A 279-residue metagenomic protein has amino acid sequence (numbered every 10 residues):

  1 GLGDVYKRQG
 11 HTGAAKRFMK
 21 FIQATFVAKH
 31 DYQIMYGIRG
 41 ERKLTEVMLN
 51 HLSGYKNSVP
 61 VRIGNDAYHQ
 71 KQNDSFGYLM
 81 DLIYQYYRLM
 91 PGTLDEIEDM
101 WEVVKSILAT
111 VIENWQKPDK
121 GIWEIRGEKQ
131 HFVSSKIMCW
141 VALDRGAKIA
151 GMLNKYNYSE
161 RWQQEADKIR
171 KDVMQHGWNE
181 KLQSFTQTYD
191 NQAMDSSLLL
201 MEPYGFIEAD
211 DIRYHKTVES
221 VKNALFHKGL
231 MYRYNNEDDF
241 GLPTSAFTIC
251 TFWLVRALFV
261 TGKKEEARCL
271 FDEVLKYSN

Functional and structural regions predicted by a protein language model:
G1, Y32-Q70, S106-D119, D167-T248 (+1 more regions): Extended glycan-interaction surfaces of carbohydrate-active proteins
L2-Y6: Short, small-residue-biased leader/transition segments that mark boundaries at the very start of proteins
K7, K16, K20, N50-M100: Substrate-binding cleft of carbohydrate-active enzyme catalytic domains
R8, L89, I149-M152, I207-D210 (+2 more regions): Alpha-helix C-terminal capping/termination sites
Q9, Y86-E98, P118-R126, G146-Q163: Inter-helical turn/loop segments and adjacent helix faces that build the functional surface of alpha-helical bundle
T12-Q23, H30, Y36, F76-Y87 (+6 more regions): Hydrophobic core segments within long, regular secondary-structure runs in both alpha- and beta-rich folds
K71, E96-V103, E124-V141, N154 (+3 more regions): Short, contiguous, pocket-lining structural segments that sit at or immediately flank catalytic/ligand-binding sites
T244-K264: C-terminal substrate/ligand-recognition segments
